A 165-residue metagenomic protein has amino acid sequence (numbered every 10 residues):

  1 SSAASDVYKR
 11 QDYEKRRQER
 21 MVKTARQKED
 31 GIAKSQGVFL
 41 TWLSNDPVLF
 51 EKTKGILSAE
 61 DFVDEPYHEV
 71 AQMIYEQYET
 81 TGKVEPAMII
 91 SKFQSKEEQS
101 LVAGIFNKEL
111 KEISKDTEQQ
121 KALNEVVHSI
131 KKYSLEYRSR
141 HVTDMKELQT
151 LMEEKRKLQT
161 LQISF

Functional and structural regions predicted by a protein language model:
A3-F165: A charged alpha-helical hairpin associated with nucleic-acid processing machineries
